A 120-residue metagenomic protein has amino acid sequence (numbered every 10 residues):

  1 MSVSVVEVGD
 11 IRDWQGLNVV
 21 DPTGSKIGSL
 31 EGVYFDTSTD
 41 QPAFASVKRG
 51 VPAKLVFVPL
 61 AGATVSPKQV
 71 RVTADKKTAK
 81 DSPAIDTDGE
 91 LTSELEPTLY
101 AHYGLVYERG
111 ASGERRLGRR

Functional and structural regions predicted by a protein language model:
M1-R120: Peripheral interaction segments used for macromolecular assembly
